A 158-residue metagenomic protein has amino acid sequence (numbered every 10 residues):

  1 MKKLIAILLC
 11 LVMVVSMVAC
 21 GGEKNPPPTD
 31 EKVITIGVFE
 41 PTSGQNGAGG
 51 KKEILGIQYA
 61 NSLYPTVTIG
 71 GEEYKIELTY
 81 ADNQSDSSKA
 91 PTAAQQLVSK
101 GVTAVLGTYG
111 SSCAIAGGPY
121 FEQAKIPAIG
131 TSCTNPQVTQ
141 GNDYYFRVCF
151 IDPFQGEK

Functional and structural regions predicted by a protein language model:
M1-T35, T66-G70, S99: Short, low-complexity disordered leader/linker segments with a strong preference for bacterial N-terminal type II
P26, I54-Y80: Signal peptide-proximal N-terminal region of secreted/periplasmic/extracellular or secretory-lumen proteins
D30, G37-Q58, A81-S87, Y109-S112: Extracytoplasmic "Venus flytrap"
T42-A48, Y80-N83, T103-A104, D143-F150: Second-shell loop/turn segments in exported
G49-P65, K89, A128, Q155-K158: Short, solvent-exposed amphipathic alpha-helices that sit in or adjacent to ligand/effector-binding or catalytic
Q58, S62-T66, Q95-T103, P119-I126: Sec-exported extracytoplasmic/periplasmic mature domains
Y74-S99, Q155-K158: Structural motif
V102-K158: Extracytoplasmic ligand/sensor domains, especially the bilobed periplasmic-binding protein
